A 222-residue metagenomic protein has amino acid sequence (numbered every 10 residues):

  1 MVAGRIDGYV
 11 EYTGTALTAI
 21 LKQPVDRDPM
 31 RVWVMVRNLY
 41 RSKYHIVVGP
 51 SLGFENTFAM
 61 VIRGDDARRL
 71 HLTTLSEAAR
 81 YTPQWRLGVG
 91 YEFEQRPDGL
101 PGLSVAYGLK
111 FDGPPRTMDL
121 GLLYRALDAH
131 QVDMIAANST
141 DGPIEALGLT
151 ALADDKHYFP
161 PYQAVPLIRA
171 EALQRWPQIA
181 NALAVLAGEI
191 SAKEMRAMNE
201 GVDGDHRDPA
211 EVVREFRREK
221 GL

Functional and structural regions predicted by a protein language model:
M1-D7, K22-P24, P101-A106, T117-I135: Short helices/loops that flank or line small-molecule/ion binding pockets
A3-I6, T13, P115, D205 (+1 more regions): N-terminal secretory/targeting leader peptides
G4-L17, V32-V36, R63-G64, L120 (+3 more regions): Beta->alpha turn/N-cap motifs
G14-T18, F54-E55, D66-R68, E92-Q95 (+3 more regions): Solvent-exposed loop/turn segments at secondary-structure junctions within structured extracellular/periplasmic domains
I20-G49, A129-Q131, P143-H157: Ligand-binding "clamshell"
L52-R125, R207-E211: Bilobed "Venus flytrap"/periplasmic-binding protein-like clamshell domains and structurally analogous long
T57-R68, Q163-W176: A bilobed periplasmic-binding-protein/Venus flytrap-type ligand-binding module shared by bacterial periplasmic
D98-G99, S104-A106, P177-L222: An extracytoplasmic/periplasmic, membrane-proximal ligand-sensing/linker region
